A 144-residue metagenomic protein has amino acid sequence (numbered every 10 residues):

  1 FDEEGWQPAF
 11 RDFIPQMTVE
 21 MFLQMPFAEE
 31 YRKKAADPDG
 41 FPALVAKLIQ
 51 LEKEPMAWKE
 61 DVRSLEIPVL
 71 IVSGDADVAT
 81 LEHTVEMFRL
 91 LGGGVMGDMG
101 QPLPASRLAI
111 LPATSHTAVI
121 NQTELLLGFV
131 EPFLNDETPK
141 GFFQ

Functional and structural regions predicted by a protein language model:
F1-E30: Flexible "cap/lid" loop of the alpha/beta hydrolase fold
W6-A9, H83-T84, Q122-T123: Residues at alpha-helix caps and immediate loop-helix transition turns in enzyme cores, especially N- and C-cap
V45-D61: Active-site nucleophile elbow and catalytic-triad environment of alpha/beta-hydrolase enzymes
V62-E66, L91, Q101-L103: Short, conserved loop/helix-junction motifs that constitute active-site signature segments in enzyme catalytic cores
L65, I71-S73: Short beta-strand/loop motif that positions the catalytic acidic residue of the alpha/beta-hydrolase fold
D75-V78, A113-S115: Acidic beta-to-alpha connecting loop that harbors the catalytic carboxylate
V78-E86, V95, V119: Conserved alpha/beta-hydrolase "acid-adjacent" motif
D98-Q144: Catalytic active-site module of serine/aspartate enzymes centered on a nucleophile-bearing elbow/loop
